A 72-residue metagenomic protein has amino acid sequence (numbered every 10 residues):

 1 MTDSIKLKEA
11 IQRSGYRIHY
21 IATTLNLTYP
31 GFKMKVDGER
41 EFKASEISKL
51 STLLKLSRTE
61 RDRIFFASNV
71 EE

Functional and structural regions predicted by a protein language model:
M1, R40-A44: Short acidic alpha-helix initiation/capping motifs at coil-to-helix transition points, especially at protein N-termini
S4-T24: Short basic helix-loop element that most often maps to the first helix and adjoining turn of HTH DNA-binding modules
E9-A10, S14-G15, M34, E60-E72: Short, charged recognition helix plus adjacent turn of helix-turn-helix-like nucleic-acid-binding domains
I18, Y29, I47: Helix-turn-helix DNA-binding elements, focusing on the entry/boundary residues of the two helices that contact DNA
L27-E41: Recognition helix of helix-turn-helix/homeodomain-like DNA-binding domains that insert into the DNA major groove
S45-E60: DNA major-groove recognition helix of helix-turn-helix/homeodomain DNA-binding modules
